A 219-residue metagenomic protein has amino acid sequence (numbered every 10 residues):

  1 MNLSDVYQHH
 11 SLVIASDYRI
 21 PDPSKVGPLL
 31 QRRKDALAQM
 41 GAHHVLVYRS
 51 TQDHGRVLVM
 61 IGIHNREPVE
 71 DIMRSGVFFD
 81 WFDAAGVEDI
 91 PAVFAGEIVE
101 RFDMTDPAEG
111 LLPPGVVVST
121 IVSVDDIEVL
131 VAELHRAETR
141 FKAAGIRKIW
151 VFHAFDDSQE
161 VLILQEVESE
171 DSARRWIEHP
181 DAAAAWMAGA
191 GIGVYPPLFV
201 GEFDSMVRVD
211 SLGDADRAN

Functional and structural regions predicted by a protein language model:
M1-V57, G62-N219: Short S/T/G/P-rich N-terminal loop/turn motif that feeds into the first structured element of a domain
